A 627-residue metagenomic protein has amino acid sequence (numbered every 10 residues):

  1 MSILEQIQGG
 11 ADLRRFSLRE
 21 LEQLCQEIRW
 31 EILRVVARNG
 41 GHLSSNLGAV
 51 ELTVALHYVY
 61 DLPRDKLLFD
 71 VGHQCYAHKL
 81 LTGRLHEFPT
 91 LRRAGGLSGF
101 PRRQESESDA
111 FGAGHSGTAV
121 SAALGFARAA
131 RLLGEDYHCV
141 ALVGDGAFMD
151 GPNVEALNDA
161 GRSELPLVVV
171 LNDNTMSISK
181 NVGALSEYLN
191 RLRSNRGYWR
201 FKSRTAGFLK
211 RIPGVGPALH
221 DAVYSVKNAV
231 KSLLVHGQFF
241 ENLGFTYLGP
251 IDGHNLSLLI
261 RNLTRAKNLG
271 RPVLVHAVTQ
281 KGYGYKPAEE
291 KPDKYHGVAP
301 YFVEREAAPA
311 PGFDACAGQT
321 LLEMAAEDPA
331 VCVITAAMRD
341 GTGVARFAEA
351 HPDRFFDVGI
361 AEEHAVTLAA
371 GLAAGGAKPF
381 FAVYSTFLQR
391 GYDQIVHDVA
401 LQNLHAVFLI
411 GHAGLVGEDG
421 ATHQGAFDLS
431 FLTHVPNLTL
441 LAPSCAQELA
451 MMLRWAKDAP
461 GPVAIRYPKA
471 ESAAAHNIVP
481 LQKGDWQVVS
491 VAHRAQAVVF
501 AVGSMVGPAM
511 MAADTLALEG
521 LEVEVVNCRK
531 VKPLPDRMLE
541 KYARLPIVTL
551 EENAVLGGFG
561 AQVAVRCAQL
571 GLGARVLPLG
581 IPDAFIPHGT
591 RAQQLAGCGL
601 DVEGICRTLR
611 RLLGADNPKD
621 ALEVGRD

Functional and structural regions predicted by a protein language model:
M1-T82, F239-R261, L269, V273-A277: N-terminal amphipathic, basic-rich helices that act as targeting or association modules
H42-S163, V331, T335-A336, V344-A345: Cofactor-binding active-site loop characterized by glycine-rich and histidine/acidic residues
D65-K66, R271, T279-Q389, Q394-N403 (+2 more regions): Non-catalytic terminal/interface segments that mediate subunit docking, oligomerization, and allosteric communication
E87-L97, R162-M176, G197-R200, A400-H412: A glycine-rich helix N-cap at a beta->alpha junction
T175-A317: Long, well-ordered, tryptophan-enriched scaffold segments
L219-P287, H405-I410, L429-I478, V602-D627: Structural signature of the thiamine diphosphate
R261-T264, H296, G312-E327, G343-E349 (+3 more regions): Glycine-/acidic-rich phosphate or pyrophosphate-binding loops and their flanking alpha/beta elements
Y301-V303, P309, G417-D419, T439 (+1 more regions): Peripheral docking tails and interdomain loops at the edges of cofactor- or intermediate-handling domains
